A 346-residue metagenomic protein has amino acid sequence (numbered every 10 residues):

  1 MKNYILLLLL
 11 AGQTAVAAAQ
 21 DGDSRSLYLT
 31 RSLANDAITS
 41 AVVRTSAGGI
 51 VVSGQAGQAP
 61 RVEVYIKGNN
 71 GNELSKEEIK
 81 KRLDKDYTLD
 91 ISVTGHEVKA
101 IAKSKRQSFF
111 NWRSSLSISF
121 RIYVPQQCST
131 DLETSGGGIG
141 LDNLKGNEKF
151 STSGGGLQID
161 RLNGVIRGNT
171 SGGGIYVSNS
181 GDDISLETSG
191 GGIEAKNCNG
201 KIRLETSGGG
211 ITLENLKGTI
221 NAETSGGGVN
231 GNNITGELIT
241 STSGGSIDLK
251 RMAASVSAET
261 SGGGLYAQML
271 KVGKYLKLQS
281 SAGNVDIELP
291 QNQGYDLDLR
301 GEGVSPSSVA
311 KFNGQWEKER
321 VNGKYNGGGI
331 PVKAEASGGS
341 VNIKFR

Functional and structural regions predicted by a protein language model:
M1-R346: Intrinsically disordered, low-complexity terminal regions
